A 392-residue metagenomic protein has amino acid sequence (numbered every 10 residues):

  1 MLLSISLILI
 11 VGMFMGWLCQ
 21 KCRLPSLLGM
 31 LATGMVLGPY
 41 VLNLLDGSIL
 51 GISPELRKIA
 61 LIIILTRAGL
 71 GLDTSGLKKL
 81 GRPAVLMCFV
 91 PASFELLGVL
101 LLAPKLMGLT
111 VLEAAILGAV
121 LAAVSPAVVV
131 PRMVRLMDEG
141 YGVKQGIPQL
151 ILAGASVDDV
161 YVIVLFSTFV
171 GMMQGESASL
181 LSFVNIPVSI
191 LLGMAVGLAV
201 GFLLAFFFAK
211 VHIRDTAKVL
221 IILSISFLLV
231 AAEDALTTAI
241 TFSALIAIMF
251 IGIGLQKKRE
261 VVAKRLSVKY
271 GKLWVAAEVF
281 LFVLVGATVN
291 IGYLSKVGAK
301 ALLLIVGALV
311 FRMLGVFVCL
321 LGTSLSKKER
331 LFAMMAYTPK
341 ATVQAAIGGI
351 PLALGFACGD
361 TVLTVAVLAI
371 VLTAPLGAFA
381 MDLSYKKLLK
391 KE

Functional and structural regions predicted by a protein language model:
M1-E392: Transmembrane helical cores of multi-pass secondary ion antiporters/exchangers
